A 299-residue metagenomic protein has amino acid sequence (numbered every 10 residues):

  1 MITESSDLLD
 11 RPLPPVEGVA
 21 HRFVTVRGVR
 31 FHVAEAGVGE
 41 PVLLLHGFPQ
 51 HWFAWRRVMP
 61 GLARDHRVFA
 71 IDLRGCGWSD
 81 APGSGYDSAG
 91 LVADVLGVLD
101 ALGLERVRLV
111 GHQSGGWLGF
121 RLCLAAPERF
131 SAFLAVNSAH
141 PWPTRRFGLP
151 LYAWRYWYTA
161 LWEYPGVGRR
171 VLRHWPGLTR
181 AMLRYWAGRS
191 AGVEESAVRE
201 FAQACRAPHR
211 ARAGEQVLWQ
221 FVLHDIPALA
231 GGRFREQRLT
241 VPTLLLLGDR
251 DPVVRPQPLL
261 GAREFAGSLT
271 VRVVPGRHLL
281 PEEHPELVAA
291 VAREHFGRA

Functional and structural regions predicted by a protein language model:
I2-R22, V29-V33, P41, F69 (+4 more regions): Flexible "cap/lid" subdomain of the alpha/beta-hydrolase fold that forms the substrate-access gate
H32-W78: Conserved HGGG/HGGXW glycine-rich cap/lid loop of the alpha/beta-hydrolase fold
G47, Q113, E282-E283: Conserved acidic functional residues
F48, A139, L279: Active-site pre-Tyr helix/loop in NAD(P)-dependent dehydrogenases
Q50, R57, Y86, G90 (+2 more regions): Residue-level signal for the nucleotide or nucleotide-sugar donor/cofactor binding architecture
R56, F120-L124, A289-A290: Short, hydrophobic alpha-helix immediately C-terminal to the catalytic nucleophile
S268-A299: Catalytic active-site module of serine/aspartate enzymes centered on a nucleophile-bearing elbow/loop
